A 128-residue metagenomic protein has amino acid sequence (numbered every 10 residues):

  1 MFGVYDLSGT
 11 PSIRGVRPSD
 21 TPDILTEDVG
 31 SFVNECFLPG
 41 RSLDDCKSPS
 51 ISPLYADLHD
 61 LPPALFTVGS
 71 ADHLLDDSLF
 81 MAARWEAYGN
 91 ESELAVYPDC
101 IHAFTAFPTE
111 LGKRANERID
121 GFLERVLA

Functional and structural regions predicted by a protein language model:
M1-A128: Alpha/beta-hydrolase superfamily serine-hydrolase fold, recognizing
